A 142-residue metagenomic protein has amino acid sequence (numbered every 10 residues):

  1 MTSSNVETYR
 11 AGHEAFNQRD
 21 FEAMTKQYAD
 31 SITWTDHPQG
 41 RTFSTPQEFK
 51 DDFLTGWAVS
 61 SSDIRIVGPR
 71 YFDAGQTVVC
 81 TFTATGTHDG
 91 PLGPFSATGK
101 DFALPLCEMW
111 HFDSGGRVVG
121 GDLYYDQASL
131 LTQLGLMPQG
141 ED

Functional and structural regions predicted by a protein language model:
M1-D142: C-terminal and inter-domain tail/linker signature
